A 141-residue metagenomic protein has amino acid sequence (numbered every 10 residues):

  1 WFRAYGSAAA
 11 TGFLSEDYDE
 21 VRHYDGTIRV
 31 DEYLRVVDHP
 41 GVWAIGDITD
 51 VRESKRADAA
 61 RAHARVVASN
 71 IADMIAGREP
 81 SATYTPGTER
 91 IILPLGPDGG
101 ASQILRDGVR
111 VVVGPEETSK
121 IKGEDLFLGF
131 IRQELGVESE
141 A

Functional and structural regions predicted by a protein language model:
W1, S54, T118-K120: Intrinsically disordered, low-complexity sequence elements enriched in Ser/Thr/Gly/Pro
W1-S7, F130-L135: Short, charge-rich amphipathic segments
R3-H63, S69: FAD-site-proximal beta/loop scaffold in flavoenzymes
H63-A141: C-terminal, flexible cofactor-proximal segment of oxidoreductases
